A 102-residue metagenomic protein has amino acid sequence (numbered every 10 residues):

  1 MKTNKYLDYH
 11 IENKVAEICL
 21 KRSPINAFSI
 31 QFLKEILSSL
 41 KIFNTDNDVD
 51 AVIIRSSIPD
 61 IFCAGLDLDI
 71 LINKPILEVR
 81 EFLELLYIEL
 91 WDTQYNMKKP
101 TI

Functional and structural regions predicted by a protein language model:
M1-R55, L77, D92: Conserved CoA-thioester-binding segment of acyl-CoA-metabolizing enzymes
N44, I72, Y95-N96: Alpha-helix boundary recognition
S56-D92: Glycine- (often His-adjacent) and acidic-residue-rich active-site loop that binds/positions the CoA thioester
E89-I102: Glycine-rich beta-to-alpha active-site loop
